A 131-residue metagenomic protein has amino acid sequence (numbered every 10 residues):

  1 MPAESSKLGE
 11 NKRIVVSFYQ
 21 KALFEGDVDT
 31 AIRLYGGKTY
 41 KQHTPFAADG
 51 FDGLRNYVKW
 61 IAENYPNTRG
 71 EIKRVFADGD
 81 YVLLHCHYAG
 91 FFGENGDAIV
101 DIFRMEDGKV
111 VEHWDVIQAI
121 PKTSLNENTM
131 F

Functional and structural regions predicted by a protein language model:
M1-F131: C-terminal and inter-domain tail/linker signature
